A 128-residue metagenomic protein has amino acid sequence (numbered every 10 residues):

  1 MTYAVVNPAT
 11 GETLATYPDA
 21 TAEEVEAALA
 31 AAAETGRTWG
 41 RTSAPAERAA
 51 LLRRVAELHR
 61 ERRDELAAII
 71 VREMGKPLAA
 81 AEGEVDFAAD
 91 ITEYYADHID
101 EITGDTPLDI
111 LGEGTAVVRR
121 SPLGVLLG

Functional and structural regions predicted by a protein language model:
M1-R72: Short, structured beta/alpha segment
T42, L52-G128: N-terminal Rossmann NAD(P)-binding subdomain characteristic of aldehyde/semialdehyde dehydrogenases
